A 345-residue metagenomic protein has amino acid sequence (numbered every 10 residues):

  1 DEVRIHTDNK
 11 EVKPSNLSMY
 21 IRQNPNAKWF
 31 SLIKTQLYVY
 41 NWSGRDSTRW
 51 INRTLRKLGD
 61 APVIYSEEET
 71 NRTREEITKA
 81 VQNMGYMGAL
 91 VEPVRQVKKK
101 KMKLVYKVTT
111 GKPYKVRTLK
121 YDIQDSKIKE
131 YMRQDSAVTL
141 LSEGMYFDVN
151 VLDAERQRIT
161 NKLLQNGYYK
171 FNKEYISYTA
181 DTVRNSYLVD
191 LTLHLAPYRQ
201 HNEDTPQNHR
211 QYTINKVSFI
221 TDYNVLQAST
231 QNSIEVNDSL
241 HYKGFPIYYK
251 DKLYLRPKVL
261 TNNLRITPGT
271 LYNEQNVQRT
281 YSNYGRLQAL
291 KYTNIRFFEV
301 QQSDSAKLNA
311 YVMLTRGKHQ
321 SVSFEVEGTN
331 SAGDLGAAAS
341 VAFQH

Functional and structural regions predicted by a protein language model:
D1-R286, K307: Interaction-mediating elements
I128-Y131, L253-R256, T270-H345: Gram-negative/organellar outer-membrane beta-barrel architecture
